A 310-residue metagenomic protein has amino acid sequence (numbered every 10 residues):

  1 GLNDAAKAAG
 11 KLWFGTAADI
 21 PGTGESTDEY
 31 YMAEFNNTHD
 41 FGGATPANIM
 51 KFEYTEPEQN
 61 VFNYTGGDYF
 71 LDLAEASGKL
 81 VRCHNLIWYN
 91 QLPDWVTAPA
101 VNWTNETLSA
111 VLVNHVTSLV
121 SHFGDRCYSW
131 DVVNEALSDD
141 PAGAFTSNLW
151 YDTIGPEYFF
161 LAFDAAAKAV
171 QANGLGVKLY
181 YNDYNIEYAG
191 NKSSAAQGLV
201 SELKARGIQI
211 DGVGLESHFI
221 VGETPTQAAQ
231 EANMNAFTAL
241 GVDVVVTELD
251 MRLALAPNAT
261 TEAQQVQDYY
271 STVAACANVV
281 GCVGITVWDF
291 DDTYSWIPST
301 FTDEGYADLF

Functional and structural regions predicted by a protein language model:
G1-I49: Boundary/entry segment of secreted carbohydrate-active catalytic domains
N3, H39-Q59, N63-I186, V242 (+1 more regions): Substrate-binding cleft and catalytic face of glycoside hydrolase catalytic domains, especially the flexible beta-alpha
T16-Y31, F52-T65, L137-P141, I186-A195 (+2 more regions): Acidic-and-aromatic substrate-binding clefts and catalytic sites of carbohydrate-active enzymes
I20-T38, G67, S109-L119, N191-L203 (+2 more regions): Short, acidic/polar
N36-G43, N102-S109, N114, S118-Y128 (+3 more regions): Structural recognition of alpha->loop->beta junctions
S77-L86, I208, E216-G222, T226 (+1 more regions): His-enriched metal-coordination microenvironments in redox/metal-binding proteins
V96-V113, P141-S147, E187-L203, V266-Q267 (+2 more regions): Short, electropositive alpha-helical surface patch
V177-E187, E216-V221, F237-Y269, W288-S299 (+1 more regions): Active-site clefts of carbohydrate-active enzymes
